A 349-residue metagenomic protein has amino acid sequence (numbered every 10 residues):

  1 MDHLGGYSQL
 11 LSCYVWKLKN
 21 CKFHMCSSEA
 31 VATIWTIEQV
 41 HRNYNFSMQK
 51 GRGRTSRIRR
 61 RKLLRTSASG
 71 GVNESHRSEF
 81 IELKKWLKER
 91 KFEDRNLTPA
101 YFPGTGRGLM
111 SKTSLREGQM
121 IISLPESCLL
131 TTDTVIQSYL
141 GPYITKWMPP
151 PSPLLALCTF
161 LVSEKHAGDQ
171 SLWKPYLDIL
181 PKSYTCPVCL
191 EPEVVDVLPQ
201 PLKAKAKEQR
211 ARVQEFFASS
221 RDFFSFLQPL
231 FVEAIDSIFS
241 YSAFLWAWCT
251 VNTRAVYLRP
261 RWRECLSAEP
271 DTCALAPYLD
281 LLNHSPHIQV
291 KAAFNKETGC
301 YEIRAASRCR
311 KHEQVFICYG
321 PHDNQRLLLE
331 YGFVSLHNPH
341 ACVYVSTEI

Functional and structural regions predicted by a protein language model:
D2-S114, Q119-C128, D133-I136, K165-I349: Long, positively charged leader/targeting segments at protein N-termini
M120-I121, L129-L130, T145-A167: Hydrophobic or amphipathic alpha-helical targeting/insertion segments
Y139-G141, T145: Secreted, disulfide-rich extracellular signaling modules
